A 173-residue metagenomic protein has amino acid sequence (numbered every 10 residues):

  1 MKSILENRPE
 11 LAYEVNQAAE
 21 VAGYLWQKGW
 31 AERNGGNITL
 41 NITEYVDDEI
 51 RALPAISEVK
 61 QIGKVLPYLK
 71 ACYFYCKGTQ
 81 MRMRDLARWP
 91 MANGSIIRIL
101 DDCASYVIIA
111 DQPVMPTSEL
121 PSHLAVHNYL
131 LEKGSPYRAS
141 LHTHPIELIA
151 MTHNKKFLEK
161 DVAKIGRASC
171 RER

Functional and structural regions predicted by a protein language model:
M1-R173: Glycine-rich flexible loops
